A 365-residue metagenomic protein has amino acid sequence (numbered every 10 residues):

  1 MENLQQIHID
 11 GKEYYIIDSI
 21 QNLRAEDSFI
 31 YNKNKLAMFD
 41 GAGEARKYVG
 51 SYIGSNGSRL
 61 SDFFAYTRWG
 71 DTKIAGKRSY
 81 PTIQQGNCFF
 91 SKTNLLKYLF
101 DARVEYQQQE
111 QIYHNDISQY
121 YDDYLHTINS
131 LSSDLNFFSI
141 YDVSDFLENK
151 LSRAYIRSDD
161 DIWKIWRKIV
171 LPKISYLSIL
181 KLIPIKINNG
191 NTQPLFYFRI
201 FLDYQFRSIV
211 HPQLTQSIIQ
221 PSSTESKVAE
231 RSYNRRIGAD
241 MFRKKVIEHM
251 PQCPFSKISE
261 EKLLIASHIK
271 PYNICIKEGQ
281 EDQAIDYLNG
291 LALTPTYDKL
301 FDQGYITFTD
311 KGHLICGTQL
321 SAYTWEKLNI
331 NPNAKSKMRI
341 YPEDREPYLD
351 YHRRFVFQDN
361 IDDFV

Functional and structural regions predicted by a protein language model:
M1-D122: OB-fold ssDNA-binding interfaces and closely related basic DNA-contact patches used across DNA replication/repair
Q6, L182-I185, I306: Assembly/interface hotspot detector across virion components, adhesins/toxins, and nucleic-acid enzymes
K97, V104-S158: Extended, solvent-exposed segments with strong compositional bias
Q111, N129, T215-Q216, V246 (+2 more regions): Short, flexible coil/linker elements and helix-boundary hinge sites characteristic of intrinsically disordered
N136-R157, D161-A239, E260-L263, M338 (+2 more regions): A boundary/linker detector
R231-F242, E248-H249, L264, Y272-V365: A detector for short metal-coordination/catalytic motifs
C253-S256, T294: Short cysteine-rich clusters marking metal-coordination/redox-active sites
H268: Conserved active-site aspartate in kinases
